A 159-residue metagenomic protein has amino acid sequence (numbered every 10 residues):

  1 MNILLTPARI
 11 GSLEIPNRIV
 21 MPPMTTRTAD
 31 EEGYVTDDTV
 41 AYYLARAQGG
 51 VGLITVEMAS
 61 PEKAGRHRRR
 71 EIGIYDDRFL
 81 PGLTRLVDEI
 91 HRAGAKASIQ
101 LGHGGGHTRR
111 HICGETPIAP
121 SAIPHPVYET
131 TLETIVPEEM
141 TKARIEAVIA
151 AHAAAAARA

Functional and structural regions predicted by a protein language model:
M1-R158: Flavin-dependent oxidoreductase catalytic cores
